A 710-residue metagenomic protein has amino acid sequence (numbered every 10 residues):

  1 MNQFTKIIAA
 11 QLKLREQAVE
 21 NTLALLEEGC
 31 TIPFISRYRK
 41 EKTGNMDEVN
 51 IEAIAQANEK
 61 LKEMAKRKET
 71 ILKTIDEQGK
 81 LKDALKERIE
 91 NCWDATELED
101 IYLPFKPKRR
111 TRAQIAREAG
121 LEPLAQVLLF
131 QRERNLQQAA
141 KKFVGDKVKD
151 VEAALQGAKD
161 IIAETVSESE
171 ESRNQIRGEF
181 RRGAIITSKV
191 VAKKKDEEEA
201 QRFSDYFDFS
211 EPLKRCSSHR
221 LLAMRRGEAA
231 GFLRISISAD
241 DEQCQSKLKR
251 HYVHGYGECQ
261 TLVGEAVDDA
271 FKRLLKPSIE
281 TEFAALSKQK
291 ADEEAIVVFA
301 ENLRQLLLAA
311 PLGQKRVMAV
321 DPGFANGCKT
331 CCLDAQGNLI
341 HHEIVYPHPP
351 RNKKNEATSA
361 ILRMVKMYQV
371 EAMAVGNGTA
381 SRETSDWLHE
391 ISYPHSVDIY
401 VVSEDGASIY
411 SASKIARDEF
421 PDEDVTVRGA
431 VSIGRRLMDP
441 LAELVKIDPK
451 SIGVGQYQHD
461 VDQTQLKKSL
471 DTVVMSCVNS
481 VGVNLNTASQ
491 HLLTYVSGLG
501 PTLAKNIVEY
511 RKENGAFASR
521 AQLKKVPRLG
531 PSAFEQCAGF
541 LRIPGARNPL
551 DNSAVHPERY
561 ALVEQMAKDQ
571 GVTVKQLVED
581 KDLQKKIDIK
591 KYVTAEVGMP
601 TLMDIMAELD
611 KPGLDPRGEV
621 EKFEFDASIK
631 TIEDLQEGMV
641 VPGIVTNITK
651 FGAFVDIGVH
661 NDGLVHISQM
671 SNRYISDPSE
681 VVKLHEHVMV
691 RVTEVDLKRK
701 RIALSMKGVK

Functional and structural regions predicted by a protein language model:
F4, Q56, K62-K80, E90 (+7 more regions): Long, highly charged, low-complexity intrinsically disordered interaction regions that mediate electrostatic DNA/RNA
R15-E16, E28-G29, A95-T96, R109 (+19 more regions): Short flexible coil/turn linkers enriched for glycine and charged/polar residues that connect secondary-structure
Y38-K40, L129, D240, P322 (+11 more regions): Short, ordered loop/turn segments at secondary-structure junctions
N50-A53, K60, M64-A319, A325-D422 (+1 more regions): Duplex nucleic acid-engaging cores and interfaces of nucleic-acid transaction enzymes
T74, R88, L98-I101, G227-D240 (+3 more regions): Structured, non-catalytic alpha/beta "coupling" segments that mediate domain-domain communication and provide generic
G178-I185, V320-F324, G378-A380, V402-I409 (+5 more regions): A glycine-rich phosphate-binding loop feature that marks nucleotide/adenosyl-phosphate handling sites
V317-A319, K329, S385-L388, S519-Q522 (+3 more regions): Short beta-alpha junctions and helix-cap segments that line functional grooves
I543-K710: Single-stranded RNA-binding regions, centering on S1/OB-family and related RNA-binding modules
